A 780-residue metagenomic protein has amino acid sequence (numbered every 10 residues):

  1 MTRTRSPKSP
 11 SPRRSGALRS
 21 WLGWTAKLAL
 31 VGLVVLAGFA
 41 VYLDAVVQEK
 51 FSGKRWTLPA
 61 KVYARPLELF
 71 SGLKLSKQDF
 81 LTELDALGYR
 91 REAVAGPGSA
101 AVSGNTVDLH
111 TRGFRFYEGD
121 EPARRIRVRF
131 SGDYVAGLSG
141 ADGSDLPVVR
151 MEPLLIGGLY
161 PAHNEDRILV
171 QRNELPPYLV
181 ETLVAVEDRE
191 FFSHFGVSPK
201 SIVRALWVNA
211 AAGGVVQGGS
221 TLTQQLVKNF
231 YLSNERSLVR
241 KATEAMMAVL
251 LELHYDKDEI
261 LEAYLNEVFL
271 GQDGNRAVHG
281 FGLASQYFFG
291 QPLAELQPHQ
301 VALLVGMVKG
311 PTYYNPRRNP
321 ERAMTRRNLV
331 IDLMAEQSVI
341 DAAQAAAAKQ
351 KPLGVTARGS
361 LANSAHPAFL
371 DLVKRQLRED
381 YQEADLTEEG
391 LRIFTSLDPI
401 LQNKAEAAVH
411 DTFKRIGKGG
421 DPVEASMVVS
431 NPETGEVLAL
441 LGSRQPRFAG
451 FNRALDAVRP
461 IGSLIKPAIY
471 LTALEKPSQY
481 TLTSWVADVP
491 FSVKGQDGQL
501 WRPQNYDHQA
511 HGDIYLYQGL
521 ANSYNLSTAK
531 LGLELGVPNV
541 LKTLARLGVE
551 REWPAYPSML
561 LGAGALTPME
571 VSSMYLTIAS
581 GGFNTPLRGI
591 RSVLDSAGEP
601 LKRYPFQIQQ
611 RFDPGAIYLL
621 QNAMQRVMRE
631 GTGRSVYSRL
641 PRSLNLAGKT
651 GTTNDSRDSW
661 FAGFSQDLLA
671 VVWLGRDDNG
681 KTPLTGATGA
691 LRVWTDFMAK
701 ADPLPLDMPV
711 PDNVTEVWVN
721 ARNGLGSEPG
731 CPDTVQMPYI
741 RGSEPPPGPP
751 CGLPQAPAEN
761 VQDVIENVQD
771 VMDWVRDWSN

Functional and structural regions predicted by a protein language model:
T2-K418, E436-L438, V489, K530 (+2 more regions): Juxtamembrane regions of bacterial inner-membrane/periplasmic proteins, predominantly the peptidoglycan biogenesis
L84, L183, L226, I260 (+14 more regions): Residue-level preference for non-acidic, small/hydrophobic
I168-L175, A248, E252, V308-R326 (+9 more regions): Active-site loop and adjoining helix of the penicillin-binding protein/serine DD-peptidase-beta-lactamase fold
F192-I202, V278-H279, D341-A346, F448-F451 (+3 more regions): Short, well-structured active-site flanking segments
V208-R236, Q291-A294, G359-A365, Q479-V540 (+2 more regions): Conserved catalytic neighborhood of penicillin-recognizing serine enzymes
Q224-L232, N266-L270, G290, A294 (+12 more regions): Glycine-rich, acidic and aromatic/proline-enriched surface loops and short helix-turn segments that act as binding
T395-K418, M427-N431, L440, P446-N452 (+5 more regions): A penicillin-recognizing enzyme superfamily signal
V717-N780: Low-complexity, Gly/Ser/Thr/Pro-rich intrinsically disordered linker/tail segments
